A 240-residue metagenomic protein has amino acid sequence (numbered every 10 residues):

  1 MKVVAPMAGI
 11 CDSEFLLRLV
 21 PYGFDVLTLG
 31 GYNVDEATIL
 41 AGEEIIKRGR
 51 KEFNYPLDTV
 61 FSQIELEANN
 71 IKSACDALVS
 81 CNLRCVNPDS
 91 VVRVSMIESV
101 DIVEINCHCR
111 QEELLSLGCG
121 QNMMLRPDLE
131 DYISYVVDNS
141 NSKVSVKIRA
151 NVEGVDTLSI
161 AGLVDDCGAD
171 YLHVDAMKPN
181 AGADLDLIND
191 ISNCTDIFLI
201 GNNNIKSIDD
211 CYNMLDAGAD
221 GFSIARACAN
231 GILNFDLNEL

Functional and structural regions predicted by a protein language model:
M1-V79, L83-N87: N-terminal capping/small domains of soluble enzymes
K2-P6, D25-G30, V79-L83, V103-I105 (+4 more regions): Hydrophobic faces of well-ordered beta-strands that scaffold small-molecule active sites in alpha/beta enzyme cores
D12-P21, N87-S99, N151-D166, C194-I197 (+2 more regions): Catalytic cores of alpha/beta
L27-A37, D101-L114, A169-A181, A217-L237: Glycine-rich phosphate-binding active-site loops on the catalytic face of alpha/beta enzymes
T38-E43, F61-A68, P88-S90, C109-N141 (+4 more regions): Active-site-adjacent beta->alpha loops and helix N-cap segments on the catalytic face of soluble alpha/beta enzymes
I45-Y55, S142, C194-G201, E239-L240: Short acidic, glycine/proline-enriched helix-loop-strand junctions
C75, N139-S140, C167-G168, T195: Helix C-cap/helix->beta junction micro-motif
A77-S116, D128, S159-D165: Well-ordered, non-transmembrane segments within structured domains
